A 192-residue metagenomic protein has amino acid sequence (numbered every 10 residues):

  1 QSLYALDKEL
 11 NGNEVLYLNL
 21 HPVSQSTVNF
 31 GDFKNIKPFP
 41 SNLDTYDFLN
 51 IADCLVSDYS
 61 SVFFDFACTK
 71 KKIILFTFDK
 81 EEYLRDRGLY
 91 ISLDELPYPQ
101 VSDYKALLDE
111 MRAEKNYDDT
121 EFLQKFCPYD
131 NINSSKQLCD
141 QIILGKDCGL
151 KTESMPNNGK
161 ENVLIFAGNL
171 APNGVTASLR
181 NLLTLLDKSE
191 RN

Functional and structural regions predicted by a protein language model:
L3-P40: Catalytic donor nucleotide-activated moiety binding site of glycosyltransferases and closely related
N19, F76, F166-A167: Short hydrophobic segments within beta-strands
T27-K34, S61-C127: Catalytic binding pocket for nucleotide-activated donors in carbohydrate/polymer assembly enzymes
L43-I51: Short acidic alpha-helix that forms the nucleotide-activated donor recognition element in Leloir-type transferases
N50-S61: Acidic donor-binding loop of glycosyltransferase active sites
K105-G168: C-terminal amphipathic helix plus adjacent low-complexity, charged tail appended to glycosyltransferase catalytic
A167-R180: A short, glycine/small-residue-rich beta-strand->loop->alpha-helix junction that serves as a flexible
N169-P172, L185, S189-N192: N-terminal strand-loop element at the rim of the active site of nucleotide-sugar-dependent glycosyltransferases
